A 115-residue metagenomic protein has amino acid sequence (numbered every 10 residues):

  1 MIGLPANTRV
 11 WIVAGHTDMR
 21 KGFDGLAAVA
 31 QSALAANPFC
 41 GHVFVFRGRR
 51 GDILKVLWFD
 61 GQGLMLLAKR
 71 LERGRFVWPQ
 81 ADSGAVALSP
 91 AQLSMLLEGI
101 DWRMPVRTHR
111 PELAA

Functional and structural regions predicted by a protein language model:
M1-A115: Polybasic/polar functional segments that serve as interface/processing modules
